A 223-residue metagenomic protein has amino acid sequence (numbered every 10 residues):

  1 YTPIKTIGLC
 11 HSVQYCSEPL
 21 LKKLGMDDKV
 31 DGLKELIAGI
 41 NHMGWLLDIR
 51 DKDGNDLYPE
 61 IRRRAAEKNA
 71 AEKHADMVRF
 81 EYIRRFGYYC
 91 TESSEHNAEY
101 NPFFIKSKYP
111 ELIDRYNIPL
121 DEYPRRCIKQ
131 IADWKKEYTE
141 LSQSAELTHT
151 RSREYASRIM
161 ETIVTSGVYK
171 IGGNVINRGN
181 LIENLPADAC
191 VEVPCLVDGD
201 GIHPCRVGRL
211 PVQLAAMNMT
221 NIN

Functional and structural regions predicted by a protein language model:
P3-K5, S12-N223: Long, compositionally biased stretches enriched for glycine and/or charged residues
